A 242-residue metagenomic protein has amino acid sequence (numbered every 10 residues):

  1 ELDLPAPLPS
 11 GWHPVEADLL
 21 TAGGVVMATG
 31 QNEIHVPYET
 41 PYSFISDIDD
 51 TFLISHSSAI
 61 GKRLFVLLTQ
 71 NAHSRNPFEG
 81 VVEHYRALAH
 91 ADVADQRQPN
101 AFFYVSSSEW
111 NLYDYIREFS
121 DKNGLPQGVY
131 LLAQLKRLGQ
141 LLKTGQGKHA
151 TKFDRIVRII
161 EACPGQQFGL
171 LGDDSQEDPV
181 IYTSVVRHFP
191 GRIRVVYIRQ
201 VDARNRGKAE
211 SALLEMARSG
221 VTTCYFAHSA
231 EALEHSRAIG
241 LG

Functional and structural regions predicted by a protein language model:
E1-L4, F52, F65, T151: Short secondary-structure boundary segments
E1-P37: Beta-strand-enriched, solvent-exposed domains that form extended recognition/catalytic surfaces
G11, G30-G145: Alpha-helical substrate-recognition element adjacent to the catalytic core
G11-P14, Q96, G220, G240: Short, flexible coil/linker elements and helix-boundary hinge sites characteristic of intrinsically disordered
P14, F44-S46, A87, S184 (+2 more regions): Intrinsically disordered, low-complexity regions enriched in small/polar residues
G24-V26, S55, N205: Intrinsically disordered, low-complexity acidic/polar segments
M27, N32, L53-I54, F153 (+2 more regions): Generic hydrophobic/packing signal
S108-G242: C-terminal cap/substrate-recognition subdomain and adjoining C-terminal extension of metal-dependent phosphatase-like
